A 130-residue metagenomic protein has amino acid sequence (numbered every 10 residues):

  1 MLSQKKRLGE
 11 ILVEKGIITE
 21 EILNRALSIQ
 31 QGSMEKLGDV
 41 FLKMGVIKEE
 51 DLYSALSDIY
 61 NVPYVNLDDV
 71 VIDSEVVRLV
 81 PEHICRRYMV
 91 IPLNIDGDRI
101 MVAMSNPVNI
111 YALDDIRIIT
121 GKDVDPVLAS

Functional and structural regions predicted by a protein language model:
M1-V124, L128: Non-catalytic accessory regions
